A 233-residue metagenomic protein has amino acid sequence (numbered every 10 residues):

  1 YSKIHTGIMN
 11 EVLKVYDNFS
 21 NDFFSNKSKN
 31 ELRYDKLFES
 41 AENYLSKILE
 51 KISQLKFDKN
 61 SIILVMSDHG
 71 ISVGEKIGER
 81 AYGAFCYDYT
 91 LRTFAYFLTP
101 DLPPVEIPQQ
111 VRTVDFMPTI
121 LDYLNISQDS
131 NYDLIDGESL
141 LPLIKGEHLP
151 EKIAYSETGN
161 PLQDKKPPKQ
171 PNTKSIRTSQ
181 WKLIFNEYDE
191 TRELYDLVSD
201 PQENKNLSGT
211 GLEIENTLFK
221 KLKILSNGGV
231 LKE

Functional and structural regions predicted by a protein language model:
Y1-E233: Catalytic domains that recognize anionic headgroups
